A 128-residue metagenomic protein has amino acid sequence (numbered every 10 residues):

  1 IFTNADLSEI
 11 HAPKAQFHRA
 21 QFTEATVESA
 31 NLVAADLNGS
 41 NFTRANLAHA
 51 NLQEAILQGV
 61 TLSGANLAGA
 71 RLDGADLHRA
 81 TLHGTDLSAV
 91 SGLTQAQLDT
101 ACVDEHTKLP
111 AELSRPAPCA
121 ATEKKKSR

Functional and structural regions predicted by a protein language model:
I1-K125: Tandem repeat scaffolds
